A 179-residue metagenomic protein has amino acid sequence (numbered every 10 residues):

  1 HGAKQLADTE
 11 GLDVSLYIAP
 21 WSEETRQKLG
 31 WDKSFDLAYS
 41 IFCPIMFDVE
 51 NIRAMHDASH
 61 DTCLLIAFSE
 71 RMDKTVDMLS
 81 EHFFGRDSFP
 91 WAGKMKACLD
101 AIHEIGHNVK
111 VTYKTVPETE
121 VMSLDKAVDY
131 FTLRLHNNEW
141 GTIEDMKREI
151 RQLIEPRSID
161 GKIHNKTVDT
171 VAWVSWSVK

Functional and structural regions predicted by a protein language model:
A3-A7: Conserved SAM-binding loop
D8-Q27: Conserved SAM-binding strand-loop segment of SAM-dependent methyltransferases
V14, C63, N108-V109: Hydrophobic anchor at the start of a short beta-strand that flanks the dinucleotide cofactor-binding loop
S22-N51, M55-D57, S69: A short SAM/SAH-binding and catalytic strip from SAM-dependent methyltransferases
A58-S59, I105: Short, structured coil segments at secondary-structure junctions
H60-G93: Conserved class I S-adenosyl-L-methionine
F89-T112: Short alpha-helix
I105, K110-K179: Conserved Class I S-adenosyl-L-methionine
